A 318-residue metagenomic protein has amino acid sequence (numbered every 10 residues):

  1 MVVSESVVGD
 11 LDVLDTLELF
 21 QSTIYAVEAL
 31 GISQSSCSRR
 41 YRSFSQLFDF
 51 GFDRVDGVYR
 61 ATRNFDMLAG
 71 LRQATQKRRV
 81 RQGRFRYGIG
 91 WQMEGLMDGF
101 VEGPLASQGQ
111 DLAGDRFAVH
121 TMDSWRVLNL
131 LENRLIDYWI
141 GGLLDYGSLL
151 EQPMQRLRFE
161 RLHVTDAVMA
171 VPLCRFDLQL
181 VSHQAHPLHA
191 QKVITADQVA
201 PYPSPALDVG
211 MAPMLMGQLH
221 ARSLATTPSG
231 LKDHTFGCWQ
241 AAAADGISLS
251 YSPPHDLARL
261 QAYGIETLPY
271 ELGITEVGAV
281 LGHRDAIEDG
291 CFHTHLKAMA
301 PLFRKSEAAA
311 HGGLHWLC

Functional and structural regions predicted by a protein language model:
M1-A118, R304-C318: N-terminal hydrophobic or amphipathic helices and topogenic motifs
L96-M97, V101-G103, A196-S223: Secondary-structure junction motif
G114-D123, A206-L207, S223-F236: Short beta-strand-to-loop elements that line the ligand-binding cleft of bilobed periplasmic-binding protein-like
W125-L178: Short beta-strand-centered segments that line the small-molecule binding cleft or hinge of alpha/beta clamshell
H163-V171, F176, Q240-I287: Beta-alpha-beta core module
V168-L178, S182-S204: Flexible hinge/capping segments at coil-to-helix
Q184-T195, G273, R284-F292: Short helix-loop capping/hinge motifs at secondary-structure junctions, enriched in acidic/polar residues
P205-Q218, M299-C318: Ligand-binding clefts/hinges and TM-proximal coupling segments of bilobed small-molecule sensing domains
